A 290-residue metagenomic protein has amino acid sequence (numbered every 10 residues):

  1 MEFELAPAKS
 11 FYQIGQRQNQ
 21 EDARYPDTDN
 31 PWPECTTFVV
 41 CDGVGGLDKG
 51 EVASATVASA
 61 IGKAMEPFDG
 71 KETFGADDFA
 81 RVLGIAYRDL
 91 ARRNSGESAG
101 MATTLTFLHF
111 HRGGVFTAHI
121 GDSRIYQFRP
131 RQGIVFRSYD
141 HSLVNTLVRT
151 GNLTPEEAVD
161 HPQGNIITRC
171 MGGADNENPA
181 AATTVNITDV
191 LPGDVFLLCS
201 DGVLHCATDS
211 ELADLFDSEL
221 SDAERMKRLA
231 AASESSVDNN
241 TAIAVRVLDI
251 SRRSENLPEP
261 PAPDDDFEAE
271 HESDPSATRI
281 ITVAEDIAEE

Functional and structural regions predicted by a protein language model:
M1-E290: PP2C/PPM-type serine/threonine phosphatase catalytic domain
